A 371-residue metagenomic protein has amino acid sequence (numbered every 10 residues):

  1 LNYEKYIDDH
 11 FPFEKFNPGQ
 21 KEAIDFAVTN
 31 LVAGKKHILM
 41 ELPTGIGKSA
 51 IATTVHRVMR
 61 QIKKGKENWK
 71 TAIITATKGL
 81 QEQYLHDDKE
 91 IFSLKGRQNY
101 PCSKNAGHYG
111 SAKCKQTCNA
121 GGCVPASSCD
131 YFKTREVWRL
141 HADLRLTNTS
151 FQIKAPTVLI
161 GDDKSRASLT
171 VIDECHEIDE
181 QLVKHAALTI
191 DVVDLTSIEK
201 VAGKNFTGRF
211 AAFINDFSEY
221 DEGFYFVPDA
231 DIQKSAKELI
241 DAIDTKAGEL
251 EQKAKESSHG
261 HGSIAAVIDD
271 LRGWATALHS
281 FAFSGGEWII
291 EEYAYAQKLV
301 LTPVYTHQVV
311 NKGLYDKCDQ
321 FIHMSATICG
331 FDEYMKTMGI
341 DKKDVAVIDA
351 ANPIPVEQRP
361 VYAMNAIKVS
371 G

Functional and structural regions predicted by a protein language model:
L1-E41: Conserved pre-motif I regulatory segment
N2-H10, K15, T44, R60-R145 (+4 more regions): A substrate-engagement module of RecA-like helicase motors
V32-L39, W69, D143, D319-Q320: Pre-Walker A (Motif I) flank of P-loop NTPase domains
A33-V55: Walker A/P-loop
E41-G45, L195-F213, C318-E333: Conserved helicase ATPase motor motifs in RecA-like P-loop NTPase domains
P125-L140, A155-D162, L250-K368: A contiguous, basic/glycine-rich beta-loop/short-helix subdomain that forms a polymer-engagement track
A142, T149-S150, E174-I178, L182: Conserved Walker B
H176, E180-K237, D241-D244: Conserved phosphoryl-transfer catalytic core
